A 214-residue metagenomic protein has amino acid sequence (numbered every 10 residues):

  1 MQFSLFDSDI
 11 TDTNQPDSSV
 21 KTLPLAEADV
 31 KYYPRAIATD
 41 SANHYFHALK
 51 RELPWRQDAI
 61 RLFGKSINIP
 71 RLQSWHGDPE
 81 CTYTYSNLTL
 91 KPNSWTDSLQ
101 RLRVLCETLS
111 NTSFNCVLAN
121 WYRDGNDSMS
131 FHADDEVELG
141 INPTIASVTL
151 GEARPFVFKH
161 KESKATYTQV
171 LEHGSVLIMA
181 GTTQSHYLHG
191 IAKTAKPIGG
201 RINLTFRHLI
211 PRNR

Functional and structural regions predicted by a protein language model:
M1-R214: Non-heme Fe(II) oxygenase metal-center motifs and adjacent flexible, charged/small-residue loops
